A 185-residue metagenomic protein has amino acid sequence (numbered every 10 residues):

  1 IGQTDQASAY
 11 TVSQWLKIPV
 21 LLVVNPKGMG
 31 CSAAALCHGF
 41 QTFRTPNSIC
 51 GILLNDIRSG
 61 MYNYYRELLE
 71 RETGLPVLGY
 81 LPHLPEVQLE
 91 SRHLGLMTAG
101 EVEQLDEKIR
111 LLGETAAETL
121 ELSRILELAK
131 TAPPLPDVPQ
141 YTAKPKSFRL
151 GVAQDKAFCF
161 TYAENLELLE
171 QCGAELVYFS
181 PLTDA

Functional and structural regions predicted by a protein language model:
T4-K27: Inter-motif core of Ras-like GTPase G domains
T11-V12, L69, L168: Hydrophobic/aromatic ligand-binding patch that stacks against planar heteroaromatic rings of cofactors or nucleotides
L16, E72-L75, C172: Short, structured coil segments at secondary-structure junctions
K17-L21, T45-G51, S147-R149: Short, surface-exposed connector motifs at secondary-structure boundaries
V20-V23, L78-Y80, V177-Y178: Short hydrophobic alpha-helical runs that function as membrane-insertion/retention elements
N25-P26, L54-S59, A153-K156: Structural motif
G30-Y141: Internal gly/pro-rich beta-alpha loop/helix module that stabilizes soluble enzyme cofactors or their anionic handles
K146-A185: Phosphate-binding active sites in nucleotide-utilizing proteins
